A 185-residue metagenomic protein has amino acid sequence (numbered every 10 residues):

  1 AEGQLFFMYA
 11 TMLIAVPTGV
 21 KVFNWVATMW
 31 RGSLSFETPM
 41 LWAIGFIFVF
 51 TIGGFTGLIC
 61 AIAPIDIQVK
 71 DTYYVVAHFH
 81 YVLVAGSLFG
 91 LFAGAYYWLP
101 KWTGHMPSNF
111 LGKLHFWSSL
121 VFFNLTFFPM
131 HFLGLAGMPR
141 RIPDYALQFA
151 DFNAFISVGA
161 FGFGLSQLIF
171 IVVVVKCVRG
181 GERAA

Functional and structural regions predicted by a protein language model:
A1, F6-A27, T38-P64, Y73-G104 (+2 more regions): Hydrophobic cores of alpha-helical transmembrane segments in multi-pass integral membrane proteins
T28-G32: Short amphipathic alpha-helical coupling elements at transmembrane boundaries
